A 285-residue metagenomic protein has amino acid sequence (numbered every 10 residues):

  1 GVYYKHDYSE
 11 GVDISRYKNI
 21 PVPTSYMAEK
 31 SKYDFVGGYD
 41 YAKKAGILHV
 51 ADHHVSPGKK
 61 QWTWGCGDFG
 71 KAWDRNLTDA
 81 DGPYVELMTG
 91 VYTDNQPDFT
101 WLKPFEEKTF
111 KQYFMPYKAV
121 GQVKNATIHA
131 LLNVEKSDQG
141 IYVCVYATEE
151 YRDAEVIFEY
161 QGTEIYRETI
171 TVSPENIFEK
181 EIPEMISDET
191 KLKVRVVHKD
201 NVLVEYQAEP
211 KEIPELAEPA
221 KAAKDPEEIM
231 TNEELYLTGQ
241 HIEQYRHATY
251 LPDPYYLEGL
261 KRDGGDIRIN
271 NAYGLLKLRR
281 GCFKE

Functional and structural regions predicted by a protein language model:
G1-E107, M115: A contiguous, surface-exposed recognition patch within enzymatic or periplasmic domains that forms
V123-M230: Long, contiguous interaction/recruitment modules in multidomain scaffold/adaptor proteins
I242-E243, K277: Residue at a conserved register position within TPR or TPR-like alpha-solenoid repeats
R246-H247, G281: Residue-level detector of the short coil/turn that links helix A to helix B within each tetratricopeptide repeat
E258-G259, E285: Canonical positions in the second alpha-helix
